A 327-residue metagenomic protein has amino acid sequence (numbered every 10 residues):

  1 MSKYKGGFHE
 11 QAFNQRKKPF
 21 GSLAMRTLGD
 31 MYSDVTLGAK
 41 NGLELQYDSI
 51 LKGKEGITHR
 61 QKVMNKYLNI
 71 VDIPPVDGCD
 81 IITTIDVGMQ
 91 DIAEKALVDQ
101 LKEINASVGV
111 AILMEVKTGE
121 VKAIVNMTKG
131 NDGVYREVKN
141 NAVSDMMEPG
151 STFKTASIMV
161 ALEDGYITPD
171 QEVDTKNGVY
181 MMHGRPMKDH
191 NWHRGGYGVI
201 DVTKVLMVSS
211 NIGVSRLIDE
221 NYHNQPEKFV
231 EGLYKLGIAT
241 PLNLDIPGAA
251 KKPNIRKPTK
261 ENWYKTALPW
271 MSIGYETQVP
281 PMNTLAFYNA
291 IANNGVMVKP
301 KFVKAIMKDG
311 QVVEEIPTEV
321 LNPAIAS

Functional and structural regions predicted by a protein language model:
M1-D77: Small/polar-residue-rich segments within soluble enzyme cores
S2, G21, M25-G29, N41 (+14 more regions): Solvent-exposed, polar/charged alpha-helical surfaces in well-ordered, non-transmembrane soluble domains, broadly
G6, G21-R26, D77-I81, S107-V110 (+3 more regions): Envelope-exposed proteins and targeting segments
G6-F13, A106-S107, Q225-K228, T240: Short secondary-structure capping/junction motifs at helix and strand boundaries
Q11, D86, D174-K176: A structural detector for beta-sheet-dominated domains
Q15-P19, Q90, K251-N254: A short acidic, often aromatic-flanked loop/helix-cap motif at beta-alpha or helix-coil junctions that lines enzyme
K62-N69, A111-G150, M159-S327: Beta-lactam-recognizing serine transpeptidase/beta-lactamase-like catalytic domain environment
K66-G109: Conserved, well-ordered alpha-helix/loop/beta-strand core segments that scaffold catalytic motifs
